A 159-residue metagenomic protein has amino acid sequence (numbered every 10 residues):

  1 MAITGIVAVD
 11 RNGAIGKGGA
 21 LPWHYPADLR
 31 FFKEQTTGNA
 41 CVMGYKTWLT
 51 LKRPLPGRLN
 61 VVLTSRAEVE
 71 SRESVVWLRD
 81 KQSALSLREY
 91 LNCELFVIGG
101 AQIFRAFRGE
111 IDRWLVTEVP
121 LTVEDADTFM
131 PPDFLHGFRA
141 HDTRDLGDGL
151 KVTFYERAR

Functional and structural regions predicted by a protein language model:
M1-R159: Enzymes that bind and transform nitrogen-containing heteroaromatic metabolites
